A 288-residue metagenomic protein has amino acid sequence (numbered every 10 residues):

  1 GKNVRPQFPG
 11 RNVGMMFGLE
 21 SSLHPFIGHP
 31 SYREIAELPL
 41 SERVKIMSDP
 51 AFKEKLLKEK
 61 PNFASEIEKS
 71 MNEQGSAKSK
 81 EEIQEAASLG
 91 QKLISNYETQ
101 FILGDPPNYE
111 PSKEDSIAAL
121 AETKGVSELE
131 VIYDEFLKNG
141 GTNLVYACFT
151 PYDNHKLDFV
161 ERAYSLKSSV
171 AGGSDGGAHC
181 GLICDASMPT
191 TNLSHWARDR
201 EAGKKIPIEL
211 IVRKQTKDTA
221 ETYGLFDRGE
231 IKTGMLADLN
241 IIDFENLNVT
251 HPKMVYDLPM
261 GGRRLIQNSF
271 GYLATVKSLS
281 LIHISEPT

Functional and structural regions predicted by a protein language model:
G1-R200, K204: Active-site neighborhoods of metal-dependent hydrolases
N3-R5, E98, K167-S169, R228 (+2 more regions): Active-site lining segments that contact anionic ligands and/or coordinate catalytic metals
Q7, G125, D175, I211 (+4 more regions): Divalent metal-coordination and catalytic microenvironments
I83-E85, D158, R162-S169, S174-D175 (+2 more regions): C-terminal cap of metal-dependent C-N hydrolases
E110-P111, A220, R264-Q267: Short loop/turn motifs at secondary-structure junctions and domain boundaries
L144-N154, V160, P207-V212, A220-M254: Acidic, glycine-enriched loop/beta-strand segments at the rims of small-molecule binding/catalytic pockets
I282-T288: Conserved small/polar residues in nucleotide/adenosyl-binding loops
